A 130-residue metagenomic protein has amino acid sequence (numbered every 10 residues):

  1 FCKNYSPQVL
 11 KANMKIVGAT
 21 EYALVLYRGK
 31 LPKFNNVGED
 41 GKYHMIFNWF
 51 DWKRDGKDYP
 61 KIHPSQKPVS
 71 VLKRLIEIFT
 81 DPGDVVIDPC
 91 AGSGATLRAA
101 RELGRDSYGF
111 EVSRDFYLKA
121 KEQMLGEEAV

Functional and structural regions predicted by a protein language model:
F1-L118: Core catalytic lobe of class I
K121-V130: Short, conserved SAM-binding/catalytic segment of Class I S-adenosyl-L-methionine-dependent methyltransferases
